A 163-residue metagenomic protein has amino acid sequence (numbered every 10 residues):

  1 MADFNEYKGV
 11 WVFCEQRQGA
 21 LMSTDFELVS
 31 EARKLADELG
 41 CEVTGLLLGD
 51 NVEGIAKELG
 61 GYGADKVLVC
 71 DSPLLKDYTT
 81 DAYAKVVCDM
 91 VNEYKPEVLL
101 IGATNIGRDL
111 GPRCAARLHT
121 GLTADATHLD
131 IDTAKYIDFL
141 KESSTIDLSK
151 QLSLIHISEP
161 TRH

Functional and structural regions predicted by a protein language model:
M1-S158, R162: N-terminal glycine-rich FAD/FM-binding segment characteristic of electron-transfer flavoproteins
